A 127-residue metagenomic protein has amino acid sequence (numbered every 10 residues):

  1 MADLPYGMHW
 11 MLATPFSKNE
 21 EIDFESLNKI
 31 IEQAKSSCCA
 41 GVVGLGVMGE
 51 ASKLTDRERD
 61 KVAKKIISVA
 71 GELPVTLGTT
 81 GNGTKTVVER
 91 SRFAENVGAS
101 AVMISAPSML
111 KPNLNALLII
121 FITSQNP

Functional and structural regions predicted by a protein language model:
A2-P127: Active-site beta->alpha loop and helix N-cap motifs at the rims of alpha/beta catalytic domains
